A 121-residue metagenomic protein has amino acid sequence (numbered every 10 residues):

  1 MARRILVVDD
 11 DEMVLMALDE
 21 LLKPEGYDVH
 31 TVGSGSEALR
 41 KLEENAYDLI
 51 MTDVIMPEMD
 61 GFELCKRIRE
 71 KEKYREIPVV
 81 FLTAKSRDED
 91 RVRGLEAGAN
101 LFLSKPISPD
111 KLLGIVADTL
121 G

Functional and structural regions predicted by a protein language model:
E12-H30: Two-component/phosphorelay signaling modules centered on CheY-like receiver
T31-L49: Acidic, metal-coordinating helix/loop segments flanking the phosphotransfer/catalytic sites of two-component signaling
M51, L103-S104: Residues at the ends of beta-strands that form strand-to-helix hinge/output surfaces
M56: Receiver (REC) domain active-site loop signature in two-component systems and cognate sites in sensor histidine kinases
I107-V116: C-terminal output helix
